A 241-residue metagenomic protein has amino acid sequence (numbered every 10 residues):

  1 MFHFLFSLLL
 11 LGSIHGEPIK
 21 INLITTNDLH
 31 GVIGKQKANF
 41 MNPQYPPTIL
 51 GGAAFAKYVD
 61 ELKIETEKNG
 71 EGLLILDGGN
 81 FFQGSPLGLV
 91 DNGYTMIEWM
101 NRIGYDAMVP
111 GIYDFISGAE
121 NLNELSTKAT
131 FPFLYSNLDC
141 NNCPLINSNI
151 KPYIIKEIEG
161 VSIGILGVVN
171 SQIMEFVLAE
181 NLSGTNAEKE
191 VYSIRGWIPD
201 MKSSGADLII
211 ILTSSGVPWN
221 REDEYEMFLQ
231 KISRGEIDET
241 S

Functional and structural regions predicted by a protein language model:
M1-S7: Sec-dependent signal peptide recognition, specifically the positively charged N-region followed immediately by
S7-G16: Hydrophobic h-region of N-terminal signal peptides that target proteins for export in Gram-negative bacteria
E17-S241: Acidic, metal/ion-coordinating pockets
